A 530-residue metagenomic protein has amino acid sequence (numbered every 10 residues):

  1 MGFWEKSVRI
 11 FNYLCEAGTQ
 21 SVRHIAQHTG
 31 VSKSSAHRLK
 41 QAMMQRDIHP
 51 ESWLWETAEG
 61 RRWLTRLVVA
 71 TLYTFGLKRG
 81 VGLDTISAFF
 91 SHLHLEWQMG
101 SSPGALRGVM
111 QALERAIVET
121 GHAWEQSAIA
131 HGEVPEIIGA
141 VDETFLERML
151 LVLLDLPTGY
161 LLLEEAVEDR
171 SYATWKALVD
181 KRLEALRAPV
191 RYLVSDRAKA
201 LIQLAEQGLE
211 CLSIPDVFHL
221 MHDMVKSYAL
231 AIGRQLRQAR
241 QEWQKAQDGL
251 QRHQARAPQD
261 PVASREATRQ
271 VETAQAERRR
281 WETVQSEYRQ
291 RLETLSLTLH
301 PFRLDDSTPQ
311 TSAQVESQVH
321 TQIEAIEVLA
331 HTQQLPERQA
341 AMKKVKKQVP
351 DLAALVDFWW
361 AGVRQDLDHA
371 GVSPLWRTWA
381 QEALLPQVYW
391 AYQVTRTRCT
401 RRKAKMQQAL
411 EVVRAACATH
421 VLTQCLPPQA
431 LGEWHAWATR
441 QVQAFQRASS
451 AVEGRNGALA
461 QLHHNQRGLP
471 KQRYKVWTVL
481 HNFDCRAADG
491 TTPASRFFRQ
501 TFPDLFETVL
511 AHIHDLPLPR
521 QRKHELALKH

Functional and structural regions predicted by a protein language model:
G2-Q20, T65-V81: Short, amphipathic alpha-helical "recognition" segments used to contact nucleic acids or chromatin
N12, A70-K78, G457, Q461 (+1 more regions): Short, hydrophobic/amphipathic alpha-helical patches that form generic packing surfaces within helical domains
S21-R23, Q27-L39, S91-G108: Short, basic interhelical loop/turn and adjoining N-cap of the next helix at nucleic-acid- or acidic-partner-contacting
Q27, V31-W63: Short, basic alpha-helical/linker "hinge" immediately adjacent to a nucleic-acid-recognition surface
W53-V194, A198-V217, M224-A325, L329: RNase H-like nuclease fold core
R234-D248, Q441, A451-L469, D484: Active-site proximal helix-loop segment of RNase H-like, two-metal nucleases, encompassing DDE(D)
S286, L384-T395, T400-A409, A416-W434 (+6 more regions): C-terminal domain-tail junction helix/linker
L297-T423, A436-R440: Catalytic-core elements of nucleic-acid end-processing and repair enzymes
